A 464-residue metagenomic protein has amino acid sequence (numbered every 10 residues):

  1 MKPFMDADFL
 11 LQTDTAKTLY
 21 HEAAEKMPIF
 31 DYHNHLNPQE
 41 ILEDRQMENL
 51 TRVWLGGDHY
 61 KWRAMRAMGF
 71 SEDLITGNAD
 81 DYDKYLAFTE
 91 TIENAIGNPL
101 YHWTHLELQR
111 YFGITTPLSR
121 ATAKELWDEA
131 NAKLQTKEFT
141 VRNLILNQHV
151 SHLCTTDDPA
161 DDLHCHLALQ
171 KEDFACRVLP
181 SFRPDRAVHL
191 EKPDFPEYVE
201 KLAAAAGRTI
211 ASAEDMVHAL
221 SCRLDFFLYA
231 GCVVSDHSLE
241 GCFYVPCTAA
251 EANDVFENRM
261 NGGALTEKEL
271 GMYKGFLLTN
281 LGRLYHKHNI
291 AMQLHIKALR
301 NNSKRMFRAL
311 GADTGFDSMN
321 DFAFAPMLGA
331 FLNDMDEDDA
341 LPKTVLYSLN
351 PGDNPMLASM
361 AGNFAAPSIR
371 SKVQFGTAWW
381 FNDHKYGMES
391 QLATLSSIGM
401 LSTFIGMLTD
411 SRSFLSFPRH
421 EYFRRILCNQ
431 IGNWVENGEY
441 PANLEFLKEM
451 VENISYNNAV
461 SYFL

Functional and structural regions predicted by a protein language model:
M1-H288, A340-P342, L346-A358, G362-L464: Metal-cofactor-binding active-site regions of metalloenzymes
E267, F316-F322: A short acidic, glycine-rich active-site loop that binds or catalyzes chemistry on phosphate/adenosine moieties
M292-L294: C-terminal amphipathic alpha-helical interaction region
A298, S303: Hard-cation-handling environments
F307-G315: Short glycine/proline- and charge-enriched loop/turn segments that cap or connect secondary-structure elements
F324-L328: Divalent-cation-assisted or electrostatically stabilized phosphate/pyrophosphate-binding catalytic cores
F331-E337: Short, basic/hydrophobic alpha-helical segments
